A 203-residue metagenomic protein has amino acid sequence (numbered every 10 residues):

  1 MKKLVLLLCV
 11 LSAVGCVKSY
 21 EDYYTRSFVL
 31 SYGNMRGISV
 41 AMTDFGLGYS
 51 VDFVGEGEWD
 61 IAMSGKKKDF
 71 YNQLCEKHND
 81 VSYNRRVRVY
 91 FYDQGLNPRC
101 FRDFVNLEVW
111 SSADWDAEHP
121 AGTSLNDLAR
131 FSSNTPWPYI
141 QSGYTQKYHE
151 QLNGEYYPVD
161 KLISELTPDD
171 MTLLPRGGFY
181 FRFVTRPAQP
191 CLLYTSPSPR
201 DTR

Functional and structural regions predicted by a protein language model:
M1-T25: Bacterial Sec-dependent N-terminal signal peptides
V17-L193: Non-catalytic macromolecular-recognition regions in eukaryotic signaling proteins
Y194-S198, T202: Conserved small/polar residues in nucleotide/adenosyl-binding loops
